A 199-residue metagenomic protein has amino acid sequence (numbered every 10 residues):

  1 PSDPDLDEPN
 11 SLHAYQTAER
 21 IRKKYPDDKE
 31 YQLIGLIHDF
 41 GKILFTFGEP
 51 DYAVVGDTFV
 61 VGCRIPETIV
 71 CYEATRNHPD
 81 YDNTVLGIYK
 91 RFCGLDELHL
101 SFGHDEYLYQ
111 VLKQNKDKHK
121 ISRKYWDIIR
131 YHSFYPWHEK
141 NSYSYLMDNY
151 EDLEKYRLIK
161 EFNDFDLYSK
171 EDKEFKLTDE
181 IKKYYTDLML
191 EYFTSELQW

Functional and structural regions predicted by a protein language model:
P1-D5: Mixed-charge, low-complexity interaction segments
L6-D179: Divalent metal-dependent catalytic cores for phosphoryl transfer on phosphate-bearing substrates
T178, K182-W199: C-terminal helix/juxtamembrane-tail motif
